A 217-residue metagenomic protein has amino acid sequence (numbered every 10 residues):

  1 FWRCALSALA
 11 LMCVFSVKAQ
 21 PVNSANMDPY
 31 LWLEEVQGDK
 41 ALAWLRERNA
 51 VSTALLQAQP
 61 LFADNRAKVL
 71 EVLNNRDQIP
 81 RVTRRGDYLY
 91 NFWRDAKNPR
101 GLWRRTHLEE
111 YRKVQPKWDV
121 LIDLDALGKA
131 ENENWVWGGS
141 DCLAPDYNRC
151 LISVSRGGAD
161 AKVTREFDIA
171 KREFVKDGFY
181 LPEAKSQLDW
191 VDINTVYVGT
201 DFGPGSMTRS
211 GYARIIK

Functional and structural regions predicted by a protein language model:
L6, F15-K217: Beta-propeller folds
